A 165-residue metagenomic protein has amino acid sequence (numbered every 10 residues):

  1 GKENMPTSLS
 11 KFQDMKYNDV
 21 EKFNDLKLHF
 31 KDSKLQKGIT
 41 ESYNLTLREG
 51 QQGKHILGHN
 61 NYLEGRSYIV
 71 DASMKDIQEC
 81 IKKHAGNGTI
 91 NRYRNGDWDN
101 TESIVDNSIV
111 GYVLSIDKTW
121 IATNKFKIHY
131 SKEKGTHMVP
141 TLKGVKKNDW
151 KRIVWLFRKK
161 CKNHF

Functional and structural regions predicted by a protein language model:
G1-Q13: Hydrophobic, gly/ala-rich membrane-insertion helices/peptides used by toxins and envelope proteins
K11, Y17, K22-D25, K34: Short, positively charged and aromatic/hydrophobic N-terminal segments
D25, H29-F165: Functional cores of ribonucleases/endoribonucleases
